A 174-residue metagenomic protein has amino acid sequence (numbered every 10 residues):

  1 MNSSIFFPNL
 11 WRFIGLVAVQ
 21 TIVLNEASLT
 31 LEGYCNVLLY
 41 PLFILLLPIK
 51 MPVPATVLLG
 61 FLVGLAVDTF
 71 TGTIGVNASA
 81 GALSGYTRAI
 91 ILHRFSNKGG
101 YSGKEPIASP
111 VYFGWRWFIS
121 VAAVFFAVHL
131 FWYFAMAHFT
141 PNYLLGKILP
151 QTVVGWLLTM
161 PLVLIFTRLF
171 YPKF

Functional and structural regions predicted by a protein language model:
M1-F174: Terminal, non-globular segments
